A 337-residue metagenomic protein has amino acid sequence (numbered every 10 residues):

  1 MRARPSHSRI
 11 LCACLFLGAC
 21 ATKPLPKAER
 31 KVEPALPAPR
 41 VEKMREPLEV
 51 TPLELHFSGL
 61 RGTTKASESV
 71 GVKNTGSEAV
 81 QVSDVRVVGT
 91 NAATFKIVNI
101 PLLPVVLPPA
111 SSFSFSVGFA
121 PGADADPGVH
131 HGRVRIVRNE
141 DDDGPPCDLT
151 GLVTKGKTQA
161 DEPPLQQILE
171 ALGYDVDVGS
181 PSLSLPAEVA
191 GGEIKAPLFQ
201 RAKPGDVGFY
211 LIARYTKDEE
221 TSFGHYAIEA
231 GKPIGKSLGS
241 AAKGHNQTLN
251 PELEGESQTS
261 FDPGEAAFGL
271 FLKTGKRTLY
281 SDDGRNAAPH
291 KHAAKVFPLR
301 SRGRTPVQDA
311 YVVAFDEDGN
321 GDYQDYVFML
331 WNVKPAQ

Functional and structural regions predicted by a protein language model:
R2-I10: Bacterial N-terminal signal peptides that target proteins for export
C12-C14: Cysteine-centered motifs
G18-A19: C-terminal motif of bacterial Sec signal peptides marking the signal peptidase cleavage site
P24-A38: Short, low-complexity, disordered segments immediately C-terminal to signal peptides in bacterial exported proteins
K31, P39-V106, S111-G122, P127-R135 (+2 more regions): Extracellular distal adhesion/interaction modules in secreted or cell-surface proteins
